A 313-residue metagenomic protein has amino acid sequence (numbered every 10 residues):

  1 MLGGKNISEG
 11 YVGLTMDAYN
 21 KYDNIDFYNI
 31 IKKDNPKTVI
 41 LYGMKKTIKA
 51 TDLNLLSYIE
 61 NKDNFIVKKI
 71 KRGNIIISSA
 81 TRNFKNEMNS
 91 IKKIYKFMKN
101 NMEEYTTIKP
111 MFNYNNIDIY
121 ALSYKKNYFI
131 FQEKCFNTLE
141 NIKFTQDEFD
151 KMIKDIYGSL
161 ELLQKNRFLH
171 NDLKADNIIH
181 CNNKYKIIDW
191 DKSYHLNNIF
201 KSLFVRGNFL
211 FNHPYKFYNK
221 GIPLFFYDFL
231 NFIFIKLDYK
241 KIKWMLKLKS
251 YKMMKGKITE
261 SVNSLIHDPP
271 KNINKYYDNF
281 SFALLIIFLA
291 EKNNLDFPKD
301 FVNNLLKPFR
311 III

Functional and structural regions predicted by a protein language model:
G13-T15, Y28-N29, P36-T106: ATP-binding glycine-rich loop module of kinase domains
Y19-I31: Conserved N-terminal boundary motif of the eukaryotic protein kinase catalytic domain
M102-F149: Conserved structural core of kinase catalytic domains
S159-L163: Conserved hydrophobic alpha-helix
K165-H180: Catalytic-loop of the protein kinase fold
K186, W190-F297, N304: C-lobe/activation-segment region of protein kinase-like
